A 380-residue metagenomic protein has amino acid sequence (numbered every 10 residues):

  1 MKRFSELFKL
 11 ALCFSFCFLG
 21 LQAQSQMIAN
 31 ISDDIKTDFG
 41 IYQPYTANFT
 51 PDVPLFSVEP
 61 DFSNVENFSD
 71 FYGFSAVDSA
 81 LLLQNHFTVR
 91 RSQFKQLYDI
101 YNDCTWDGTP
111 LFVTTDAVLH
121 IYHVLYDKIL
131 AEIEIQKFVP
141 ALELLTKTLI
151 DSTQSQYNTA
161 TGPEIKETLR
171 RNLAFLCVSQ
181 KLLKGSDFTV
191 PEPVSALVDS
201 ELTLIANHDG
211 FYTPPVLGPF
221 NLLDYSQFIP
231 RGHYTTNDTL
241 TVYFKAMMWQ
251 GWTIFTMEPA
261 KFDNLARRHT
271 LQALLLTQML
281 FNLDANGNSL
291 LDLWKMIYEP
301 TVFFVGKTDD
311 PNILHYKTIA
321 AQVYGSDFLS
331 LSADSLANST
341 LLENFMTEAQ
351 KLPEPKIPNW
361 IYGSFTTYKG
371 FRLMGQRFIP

Functional and structural regions predicted by a protein language model:
M1-A11: Bacterial N-terminal signal peptides that target proteins for export
K9-L19: Bacterial N-terminal signal peptides
S25-P380: Long, non-catalytic protein-protein interaction scaffolds
